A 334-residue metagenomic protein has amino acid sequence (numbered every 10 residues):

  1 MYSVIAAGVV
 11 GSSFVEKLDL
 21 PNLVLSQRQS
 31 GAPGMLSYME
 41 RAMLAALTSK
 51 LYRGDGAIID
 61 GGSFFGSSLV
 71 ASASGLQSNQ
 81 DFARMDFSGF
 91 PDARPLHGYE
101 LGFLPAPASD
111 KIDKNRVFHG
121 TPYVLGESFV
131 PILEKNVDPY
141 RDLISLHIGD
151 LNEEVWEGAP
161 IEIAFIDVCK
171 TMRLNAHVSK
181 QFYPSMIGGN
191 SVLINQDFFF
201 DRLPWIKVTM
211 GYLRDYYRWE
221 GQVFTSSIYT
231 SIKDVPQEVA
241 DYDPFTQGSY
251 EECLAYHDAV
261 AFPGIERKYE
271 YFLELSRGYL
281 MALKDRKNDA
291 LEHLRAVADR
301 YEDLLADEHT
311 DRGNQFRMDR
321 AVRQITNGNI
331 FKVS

Functional and structural regions predicted by a protein language model:
M1-D55, S67-V70: Class I SAM-dependent methyltransferase Rossmann-like catalytic core, especially the SAM/SAH-binding loop
Y52-N329: S-adenosylmethionine/decaboxylated-SAM
I330-S334: Intrinsically disordered, low-complexity, charge-biased linker/tail regions
